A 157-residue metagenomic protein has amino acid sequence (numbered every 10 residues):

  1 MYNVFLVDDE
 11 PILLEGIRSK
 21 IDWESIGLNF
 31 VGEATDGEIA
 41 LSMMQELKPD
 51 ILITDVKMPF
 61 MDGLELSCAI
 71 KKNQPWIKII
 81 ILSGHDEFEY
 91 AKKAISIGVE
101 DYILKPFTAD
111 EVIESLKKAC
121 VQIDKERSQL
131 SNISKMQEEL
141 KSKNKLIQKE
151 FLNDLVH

Functional and structural regions predicted by a protein language model:
D8, D55: Active-site residues of response regulator receiver
P11-G32: Two-component/phosphorelay signaling modules centered on CheY-like receiver
E33-I51: Acidic, metal-coordinating helix/loop segments flanking the phosphotransfer/catalytic sites of two-component signaling
D36-I39, D62-E65, S83: Acidic catalytic/metal-coordinating carboxylates
S42, L64-P75: Short amphipathic alpha-helix used as the core "switch/output" element in two-component signaling
M58: Receiver (REC) domain active-site loop signature in two-component systems and cognate sites in sensor histidine kinases
F107-H157: Interdomain helical linkers/hinges and coiled-coil/dimerization scaffolds that transmit conformational signals
